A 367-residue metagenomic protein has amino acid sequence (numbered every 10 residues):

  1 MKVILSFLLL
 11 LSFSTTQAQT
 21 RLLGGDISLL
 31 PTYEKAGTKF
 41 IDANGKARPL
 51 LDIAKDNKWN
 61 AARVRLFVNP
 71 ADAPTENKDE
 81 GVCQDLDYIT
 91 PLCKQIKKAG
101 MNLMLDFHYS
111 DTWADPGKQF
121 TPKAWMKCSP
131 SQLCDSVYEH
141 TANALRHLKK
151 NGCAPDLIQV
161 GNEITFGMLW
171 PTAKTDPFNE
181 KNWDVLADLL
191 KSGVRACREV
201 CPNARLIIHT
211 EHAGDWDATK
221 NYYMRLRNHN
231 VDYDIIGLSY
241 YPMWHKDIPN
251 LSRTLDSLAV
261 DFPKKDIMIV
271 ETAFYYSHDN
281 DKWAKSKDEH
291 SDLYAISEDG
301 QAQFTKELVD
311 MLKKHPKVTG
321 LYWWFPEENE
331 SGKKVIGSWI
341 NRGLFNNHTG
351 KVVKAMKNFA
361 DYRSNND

Functional and structural regions predicted by a protein language model:
M1-Q19: Bacterial Sec-dependent N-terminal signal peptides
Q19-I53: Boundary/entry segment of secreted carbohydrate-active catalytic domains
L23-I27, A62-V64, L103-F107, D156-V160 (+4 more regions): Hydrophobic faces of well-ordered beta-strands that scaffold small-molecule active sites in alpha/beta enzyme cores
I27-L30, F67-N69, H108-T112, V160-T165 (+4 more regions): Active-site beta-loop-alpha junctions enriched in small/polar residues
Y33-G45, N69-A73, D79-D87, T165-M168 (+3 more regions): Acidic-and-aromatic substrate-binding clefts and catalytic sites of carbohydrate-active enzymes
K35-A36, R253, S257-K264, S277-D367: Aromatic-rich peripheral "rim/lid" segments of glycoside hydrolase catalytic domains that contact and position glycan
N44, R48-L51, D184, R195 (+4 more regions): Glycoside hydrolase catalytic-domain groove-lining segments
I53-N182, L186-R205, H209-E211: Substrate-binding cleft and catalytic face of glycoside hydrolase catalytic domains, especially the flexible beta-alpha
